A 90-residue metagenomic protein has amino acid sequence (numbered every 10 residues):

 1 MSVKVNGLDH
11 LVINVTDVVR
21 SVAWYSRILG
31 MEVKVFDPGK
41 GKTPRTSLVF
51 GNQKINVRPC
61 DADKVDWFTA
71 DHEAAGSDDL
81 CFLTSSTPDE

Functional and structural regions predicted by a protein language model:
M1-L8, V15-V35, V49-E90: Glyoxalase I/VOC metalloenzyme domain signal
K40-P44: Short acidic/glycine-enriched loop/turn segments that link adjacent beta-strands
